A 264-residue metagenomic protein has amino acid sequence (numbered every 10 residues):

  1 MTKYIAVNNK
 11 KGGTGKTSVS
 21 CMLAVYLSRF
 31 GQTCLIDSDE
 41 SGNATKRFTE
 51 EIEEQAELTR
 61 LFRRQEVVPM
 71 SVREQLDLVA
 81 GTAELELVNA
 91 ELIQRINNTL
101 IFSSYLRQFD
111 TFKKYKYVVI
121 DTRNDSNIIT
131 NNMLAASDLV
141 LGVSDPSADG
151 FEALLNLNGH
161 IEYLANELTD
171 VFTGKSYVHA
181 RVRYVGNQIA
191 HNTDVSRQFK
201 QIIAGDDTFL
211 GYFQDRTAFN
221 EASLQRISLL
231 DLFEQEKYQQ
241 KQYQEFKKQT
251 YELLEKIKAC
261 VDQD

Functional and structural regions predicted by a protein language model:
M1-D264: P-loop NTP-binding core
